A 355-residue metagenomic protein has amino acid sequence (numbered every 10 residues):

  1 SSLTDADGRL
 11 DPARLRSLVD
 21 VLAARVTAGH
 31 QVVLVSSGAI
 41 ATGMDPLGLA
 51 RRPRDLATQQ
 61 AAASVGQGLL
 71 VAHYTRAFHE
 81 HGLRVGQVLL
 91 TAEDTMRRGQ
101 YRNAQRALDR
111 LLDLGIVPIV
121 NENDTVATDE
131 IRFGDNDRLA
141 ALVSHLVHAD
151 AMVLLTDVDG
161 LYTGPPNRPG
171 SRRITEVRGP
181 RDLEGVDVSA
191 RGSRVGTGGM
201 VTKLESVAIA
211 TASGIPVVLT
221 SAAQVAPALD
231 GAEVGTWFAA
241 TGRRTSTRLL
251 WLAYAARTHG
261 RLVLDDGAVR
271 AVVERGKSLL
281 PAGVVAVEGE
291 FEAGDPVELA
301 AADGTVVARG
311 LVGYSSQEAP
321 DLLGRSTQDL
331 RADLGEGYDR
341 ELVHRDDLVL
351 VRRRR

Functional and structural regions predicted by a protein language model:
S1-R84, V88-R355: C-terminal catalytic "cap/lid" subdomain
